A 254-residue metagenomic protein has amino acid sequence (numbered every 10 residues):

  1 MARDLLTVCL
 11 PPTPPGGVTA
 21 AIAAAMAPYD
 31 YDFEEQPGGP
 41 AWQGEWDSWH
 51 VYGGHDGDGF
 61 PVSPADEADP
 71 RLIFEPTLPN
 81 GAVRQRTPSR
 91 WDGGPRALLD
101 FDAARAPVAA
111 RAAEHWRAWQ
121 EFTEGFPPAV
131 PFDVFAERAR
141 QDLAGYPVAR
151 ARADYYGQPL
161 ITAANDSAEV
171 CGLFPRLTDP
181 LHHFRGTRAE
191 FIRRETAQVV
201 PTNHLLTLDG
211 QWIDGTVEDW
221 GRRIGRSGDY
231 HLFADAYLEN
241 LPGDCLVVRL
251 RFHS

Functional and structural regions predicted by a protein language model:
M1-G57, D66, G243-S254: Short, extreme N-terminal segment that most often corresponds to the first beta-strand
D4-T13, R96-D100, E121, I213-I224: Charged, low-complexity surface segments at secondary-structure and domain boundaries
L5, C9, T77, P159 (+2 more regions): Acidic/proline-rich low-complexity IDRs
V18, I22-M26, F135, A139 (+2 more regions): Generic structural signal of hydrophobic/aromatic residues within well-ordered alpha-helices of folded domains
P37-P201: Low-complexity, serine/threonine/proline-enriched polar segments
A164-N165, C171-S254: Acidic, proline/glycine-rich low-complexity IDRs
